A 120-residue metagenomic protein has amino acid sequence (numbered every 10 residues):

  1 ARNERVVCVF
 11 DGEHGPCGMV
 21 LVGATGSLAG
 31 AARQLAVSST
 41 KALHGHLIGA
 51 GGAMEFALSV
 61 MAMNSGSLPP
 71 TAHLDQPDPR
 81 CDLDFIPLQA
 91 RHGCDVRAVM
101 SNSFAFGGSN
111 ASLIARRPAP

Functional and structural regions predicted by a protein language model:
A1-G23: N-terminal low-complexity segments that are often proline-rich with Ser/Thr-Pro
V6, A111-I114: Short beta-strand scaffold segments in enzyme catalytic cores
M19-L43, G51-A105, R116-P120: Structural signature of cysteine-dependent C-C bond-forming condensing enzymes
